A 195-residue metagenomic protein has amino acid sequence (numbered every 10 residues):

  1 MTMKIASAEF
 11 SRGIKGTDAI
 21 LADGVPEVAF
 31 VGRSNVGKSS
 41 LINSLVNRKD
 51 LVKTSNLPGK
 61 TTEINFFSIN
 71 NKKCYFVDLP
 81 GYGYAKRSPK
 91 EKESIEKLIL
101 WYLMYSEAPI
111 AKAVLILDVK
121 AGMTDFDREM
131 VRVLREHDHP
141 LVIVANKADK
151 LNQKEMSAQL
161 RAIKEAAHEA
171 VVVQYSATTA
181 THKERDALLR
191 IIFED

Functional and structural regions predicted by a protein language model:
M1-K86: Conserved G1/Walker A P-loop phosphate-binding module
I5-D18, K150-D195: Canonical P-loop GTPase G-domain recognition
G24-V25, L45, P89-K92, R128-R132 (+2 more regions): Short, glycine/charged-enriched secondary-structure capping and boundary segments
L45-K49, L103, A167, I192: Hydrophobic aliphatic residues
K60, C74, G81-G83, K120-G122 (+2 more regions): Conserved nucleotide-binding/hydrolysis micro-motifs of P-loop NTPases
T61, K92-E96, L100, T124 (+1 more regions): Amphipathic alpha-helical transducer elements in NTP-driven molecular machines
N71-I110: Conserved nucleotide-sensing/catalytic segment adjacent to the nucleotide-binding pocket in NTP-handling enzymes
K97-V171: Conserved C-terminal guanine-recognition region of P-loop GTPase G domains, centered on the G4
